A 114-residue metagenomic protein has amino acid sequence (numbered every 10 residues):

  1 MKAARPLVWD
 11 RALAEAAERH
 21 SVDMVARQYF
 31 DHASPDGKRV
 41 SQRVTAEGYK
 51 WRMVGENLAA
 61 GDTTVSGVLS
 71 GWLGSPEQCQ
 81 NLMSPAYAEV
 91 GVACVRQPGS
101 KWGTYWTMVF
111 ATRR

Functional and structural regions predicted by a protein language model:
M1-R11: Extracytoplasmic/periplasm-facing segments of secreted or lipoprotein envelope proteins
K2, W51-M53, G103: Short, solvent-exposed coil/turn segments
A3-A4, D31, T45, G55 (+3 more regions): A general structural-boundary detector
A4, E15, M24-V25, G67 (+2 more regions): Alpha-helical structural elements
R5-P6, D31, W51, E89: Residue-level detector of short coil/turn "hinge" positions at structural boundaries
R11-T63: Short, surface-exposed glycine/acidic/tryptophan-bearing loops
A59-R114: Disulfide-stabilized extracellular recognition modules
